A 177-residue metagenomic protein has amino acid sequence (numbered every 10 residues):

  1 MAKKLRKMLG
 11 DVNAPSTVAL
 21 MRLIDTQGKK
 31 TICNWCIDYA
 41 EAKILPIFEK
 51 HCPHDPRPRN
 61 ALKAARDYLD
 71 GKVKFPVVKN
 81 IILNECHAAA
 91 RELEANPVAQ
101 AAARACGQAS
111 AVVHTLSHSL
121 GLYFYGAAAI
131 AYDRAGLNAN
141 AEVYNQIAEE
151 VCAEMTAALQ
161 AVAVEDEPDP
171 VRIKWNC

Functional and structural regions predicted by a protein language model:
A2-K4, Y132-C177: C-terminal binding/interaction regions
A2-N145: Structured binding/interaction patches within domain cores
